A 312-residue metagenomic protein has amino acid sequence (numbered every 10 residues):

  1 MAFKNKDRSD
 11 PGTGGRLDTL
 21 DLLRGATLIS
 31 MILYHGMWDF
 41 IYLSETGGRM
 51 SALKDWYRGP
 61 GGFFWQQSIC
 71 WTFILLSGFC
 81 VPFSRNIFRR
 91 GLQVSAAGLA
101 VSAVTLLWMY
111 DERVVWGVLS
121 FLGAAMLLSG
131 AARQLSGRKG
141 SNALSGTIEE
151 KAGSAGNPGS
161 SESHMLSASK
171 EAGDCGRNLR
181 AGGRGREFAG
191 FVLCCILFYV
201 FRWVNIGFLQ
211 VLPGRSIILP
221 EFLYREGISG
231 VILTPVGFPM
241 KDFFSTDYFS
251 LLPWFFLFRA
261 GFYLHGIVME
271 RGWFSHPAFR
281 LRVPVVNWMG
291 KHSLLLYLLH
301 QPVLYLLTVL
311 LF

Functional and structural regions predicted by a protein language model:
A2-F312: Alpha-helical transmembrane segments and their immediate juxtamembrane cytosolic regions
